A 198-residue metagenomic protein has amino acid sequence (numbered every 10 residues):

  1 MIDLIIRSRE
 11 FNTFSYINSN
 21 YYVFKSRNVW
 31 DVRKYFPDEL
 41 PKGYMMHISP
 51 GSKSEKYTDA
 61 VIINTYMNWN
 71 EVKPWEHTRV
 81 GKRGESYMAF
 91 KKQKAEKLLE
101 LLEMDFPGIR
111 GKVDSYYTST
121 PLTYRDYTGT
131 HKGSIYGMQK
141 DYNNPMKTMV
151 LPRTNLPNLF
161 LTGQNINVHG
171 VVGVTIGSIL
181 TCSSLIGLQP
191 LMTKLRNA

Functional and structural regions predicted by a protein language model:
M1-K56: Mid-domain catalytic core of redox enzymes that form a hydrophobic substrate pocket/lid adjacent to a catalytic redox
R9-E10, E55-K56, A60, R83-L122: Flavin-binding catalytic cores
S52-T58, M149-T154: Short glycine/proline-enriched loop/turn "hinge" motifs that connect secondary-structure elements and lie
N70-H77: Short acidic/His/Gly/Ser-rich catalytic and metal-binding motifs that mark active-site loops of diverse hydrolases
M104-V168: A glycine-rich dinucleotide-binding beta-alpha-beta segment and adjacent secondary-structure elements that constitute
Q164-Q189: A conserved FAD-binding loop/helix module that cradles the flavin
G187-A198: Active-site-proximal substrate-binding core of FAD-dependent oxidoreductases
